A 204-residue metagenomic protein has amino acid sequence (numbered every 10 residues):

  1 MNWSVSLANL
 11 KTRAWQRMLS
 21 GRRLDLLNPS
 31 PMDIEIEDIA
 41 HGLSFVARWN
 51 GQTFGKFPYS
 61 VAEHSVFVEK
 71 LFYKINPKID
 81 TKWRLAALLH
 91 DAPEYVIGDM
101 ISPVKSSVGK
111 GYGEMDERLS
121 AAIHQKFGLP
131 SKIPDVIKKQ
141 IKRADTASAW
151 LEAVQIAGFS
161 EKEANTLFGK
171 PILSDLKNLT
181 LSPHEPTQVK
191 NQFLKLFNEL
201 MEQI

Functional and structural regions predicted by a protein language model:
M1-I204: Metal-dependent phosphohydrolase cores
